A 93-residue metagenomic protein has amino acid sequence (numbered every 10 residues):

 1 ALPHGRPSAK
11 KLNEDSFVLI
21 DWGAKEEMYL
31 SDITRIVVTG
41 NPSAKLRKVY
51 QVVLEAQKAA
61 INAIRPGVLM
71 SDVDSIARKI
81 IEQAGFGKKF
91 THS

Functional and structural regions predicted by a protein language model:
A1-S93: Active-site neighborhoods and metal-handling regions in enzymes and metal-associated proteins
